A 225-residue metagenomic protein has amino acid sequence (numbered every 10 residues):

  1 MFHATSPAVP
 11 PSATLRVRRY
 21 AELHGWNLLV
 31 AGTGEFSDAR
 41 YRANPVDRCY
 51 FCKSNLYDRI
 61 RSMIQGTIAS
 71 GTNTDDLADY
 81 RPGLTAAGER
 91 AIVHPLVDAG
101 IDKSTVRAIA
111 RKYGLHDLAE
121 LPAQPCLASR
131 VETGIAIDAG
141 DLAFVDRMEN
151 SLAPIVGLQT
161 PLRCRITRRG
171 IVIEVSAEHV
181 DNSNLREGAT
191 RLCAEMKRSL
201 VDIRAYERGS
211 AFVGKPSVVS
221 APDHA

Functional and structural regions predicted by a protein language model:
M1-K112, I171, G188-S199, E207-A225: ATP-dependent adenylation/nucleotidyltransferase module used to activate substrates
F36-S37, E132-G134, E178: A short, flexible beta-alpha/helix-coil linker loop
A69-G71, E120, C126, E174: Short, conserved beta-strand edge motifs with alternating hydrophobic and charged residues
V97, I101, R107-R163, A205: Mid-to-C-terminal catalytic subdomains of enzymes that bind/position adenosyl phosphate moieties or nucleic-acid
G140-A225: Peripheral terminal appendages
